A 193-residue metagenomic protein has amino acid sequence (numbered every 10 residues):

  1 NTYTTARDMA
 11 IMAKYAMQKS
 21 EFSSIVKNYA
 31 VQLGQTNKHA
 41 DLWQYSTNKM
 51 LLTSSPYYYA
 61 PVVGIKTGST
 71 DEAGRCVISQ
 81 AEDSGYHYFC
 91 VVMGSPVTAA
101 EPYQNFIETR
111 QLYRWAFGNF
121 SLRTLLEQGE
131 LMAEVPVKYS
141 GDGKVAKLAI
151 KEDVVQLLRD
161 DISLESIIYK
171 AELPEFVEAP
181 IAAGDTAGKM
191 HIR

Functional and structural regions predicted by a protein language model:
T2-Y3, R7-R193: Domain-terminus/edge residues, biased toward the C-terminal soluble/receptor-binding domains of extracytoplasmic
